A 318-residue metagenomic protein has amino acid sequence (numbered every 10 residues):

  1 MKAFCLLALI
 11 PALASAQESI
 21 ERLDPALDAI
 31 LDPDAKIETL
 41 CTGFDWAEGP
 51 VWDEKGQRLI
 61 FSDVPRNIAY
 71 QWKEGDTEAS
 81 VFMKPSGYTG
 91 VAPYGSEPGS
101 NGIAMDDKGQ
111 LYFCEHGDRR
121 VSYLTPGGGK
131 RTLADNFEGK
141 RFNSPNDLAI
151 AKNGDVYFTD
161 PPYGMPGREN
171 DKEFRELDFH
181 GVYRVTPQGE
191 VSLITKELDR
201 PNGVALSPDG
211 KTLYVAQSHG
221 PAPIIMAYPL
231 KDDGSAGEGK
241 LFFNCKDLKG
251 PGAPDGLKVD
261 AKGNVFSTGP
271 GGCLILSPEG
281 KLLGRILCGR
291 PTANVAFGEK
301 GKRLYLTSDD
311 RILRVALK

Functional and structural regions predicted by a protein language model:
M1-A8: Sec-dependent signal peptide recognition, specifically the positively charged N-region followed immediately by
A8-A16: Hydrophobic h-region of N-terminal signal peptides that target proteins for export in Gram-negative bacteria
A16-K318: Sequence-structural signature of mature extracellular/luminal beta-sheet repeat domains, prominently beta-propellers
